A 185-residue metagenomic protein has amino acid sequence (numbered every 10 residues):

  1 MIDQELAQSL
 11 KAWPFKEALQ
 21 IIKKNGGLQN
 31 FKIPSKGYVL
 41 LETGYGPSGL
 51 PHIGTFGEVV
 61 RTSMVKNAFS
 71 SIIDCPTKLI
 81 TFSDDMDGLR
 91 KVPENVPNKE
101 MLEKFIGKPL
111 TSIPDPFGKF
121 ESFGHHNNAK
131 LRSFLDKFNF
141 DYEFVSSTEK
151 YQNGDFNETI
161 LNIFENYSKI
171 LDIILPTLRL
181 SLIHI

Functional and structural regions predicted by a protein language model:
M1-I53, N67, S71-T81, P97-E103 (+3 more regions): Non-catalytic terminal extensions that flank enzyme cores
G49-P51, M86-R90, Q152-D155: Short catalytic/ligand-binding loop motif for oxyanion handling, primarily in non-cytosolic enzymes, centered on
I53-V60: Di-metal (Zn2+ and/or Mg2+/Mn2+) metal-binding site signature of metallo-dependent hydrolases with the MBL/beta-CASP
I80-D87, S147-T148: Short, solvent-exposed turn/loop segments enriched in Gly/Ser/Thr/Pro and often Arg
M86-E103, T159-L161: Charged, often glycine-rich, active-site loop that binds/positions anionic groups
M101-F120, F134, F138: A glycine-rich helix N-cap at a beta->alpha junction
S122-F134: Two-metal-ion acidic nuclease core segments, chiefly of the RNase H-like superfamily
D136, F140-I183: Active-site cores that bind ATP or allylic diphosphates and position pyrophosphate for catalysis
